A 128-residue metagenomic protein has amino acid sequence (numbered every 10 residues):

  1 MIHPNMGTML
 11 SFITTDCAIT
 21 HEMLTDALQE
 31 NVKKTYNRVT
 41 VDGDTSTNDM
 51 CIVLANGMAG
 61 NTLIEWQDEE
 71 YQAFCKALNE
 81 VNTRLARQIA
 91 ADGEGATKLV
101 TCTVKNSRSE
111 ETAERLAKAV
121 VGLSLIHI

Functional and structural regions predicted by a protein language model:
M1-T112, L116: N-terminal loops that bind phosphate or other acidic moieties and the adjacent beta-alpha structural core
V120: Residues that scaffold, gate, or flank divalent-cation-dependent active/transport sites
I126-I128: Conserved small/polar residues in nucleotide/adenosyl-binding loops
